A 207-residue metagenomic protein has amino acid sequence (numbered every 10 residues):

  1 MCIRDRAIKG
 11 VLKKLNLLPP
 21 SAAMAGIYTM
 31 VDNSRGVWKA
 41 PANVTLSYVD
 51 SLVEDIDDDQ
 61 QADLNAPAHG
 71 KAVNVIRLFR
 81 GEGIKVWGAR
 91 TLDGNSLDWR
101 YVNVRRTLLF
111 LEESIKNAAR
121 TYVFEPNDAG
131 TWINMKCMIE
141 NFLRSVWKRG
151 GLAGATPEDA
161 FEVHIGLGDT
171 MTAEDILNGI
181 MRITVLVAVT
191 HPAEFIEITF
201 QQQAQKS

Functional and structural regions predicted by a protein language model:
R4-S207: Structured, hydrophobic secondary-structure cores that serve as assembly/anchoring elements
